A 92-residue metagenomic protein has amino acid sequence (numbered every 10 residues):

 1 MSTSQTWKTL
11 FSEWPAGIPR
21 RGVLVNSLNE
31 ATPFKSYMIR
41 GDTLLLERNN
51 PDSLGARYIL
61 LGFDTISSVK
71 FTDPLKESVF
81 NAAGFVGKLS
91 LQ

Functional and structural regions predicted by a protein language model:
M1-A56: N-terminal recruitment modules of adaptor/scaffold proteins
R20, L60, A82-F85: Intrinsically disordered, low-complexity segments enriched in small/polar residues
N50-D52, G62-D64, V86: Short, charged/polar low-complexity linear motifs in solvent-exposed/disordered segments
S53, K70-F85: Short acidic, Gly/Pro-enriched loop/turn segments at secondary-structure junctions
L60-K70: Phosphoinositide-dependent membrane-docking surfaces
K88-Q92: Short acidic DE-rich linear segments
